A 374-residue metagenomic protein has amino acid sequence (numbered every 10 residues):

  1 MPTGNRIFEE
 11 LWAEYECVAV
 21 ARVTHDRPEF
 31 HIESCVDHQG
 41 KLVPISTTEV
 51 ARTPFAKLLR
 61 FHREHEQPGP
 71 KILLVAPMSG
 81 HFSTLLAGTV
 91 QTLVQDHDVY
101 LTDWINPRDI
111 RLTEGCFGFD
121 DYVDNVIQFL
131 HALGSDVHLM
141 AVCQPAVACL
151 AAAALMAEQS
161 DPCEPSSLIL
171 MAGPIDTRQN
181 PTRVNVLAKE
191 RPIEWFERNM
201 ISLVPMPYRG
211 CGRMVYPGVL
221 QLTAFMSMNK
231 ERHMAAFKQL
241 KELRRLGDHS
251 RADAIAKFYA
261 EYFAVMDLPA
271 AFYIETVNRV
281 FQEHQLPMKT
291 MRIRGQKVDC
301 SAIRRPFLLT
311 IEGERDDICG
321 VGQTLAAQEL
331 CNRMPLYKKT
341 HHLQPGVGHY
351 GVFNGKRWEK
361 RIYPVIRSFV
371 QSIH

Functional and structural regions predicted by a protein language model:
M1-E16, G134-S135, A152-A271: Alpha/beta-hydrolase-fold enzymes
E33-I110: Short, surface-exposed "cap/lid" segments of acyl-processing enzymes
D109-R111, D121-H138, L150-A154: Conserved acidic catalytic loop of the alpha/beta-hydrolase fold
A141-C149: Gly/Ala-rich beta-loop-alpha elbow adjacent to hydrolase catalytic centers
I303-R304, L309-E312, D316: Short beta-strand/loop motif that positions the catalytic acidic residue of the alpha/beta-hydrolase fold
D317-Q323: Conserved alpha/beta-hydrolase "acid-adjacent" motif
I318, Q344-K360: Catalytic histidine-centered segment of alpha/beta-hydrolase-like enzymes
L330-Y350: Catalytic histidine neighborhood in serine/cysteine hydrolases with alpha/beta-hydrolase-type architecture
